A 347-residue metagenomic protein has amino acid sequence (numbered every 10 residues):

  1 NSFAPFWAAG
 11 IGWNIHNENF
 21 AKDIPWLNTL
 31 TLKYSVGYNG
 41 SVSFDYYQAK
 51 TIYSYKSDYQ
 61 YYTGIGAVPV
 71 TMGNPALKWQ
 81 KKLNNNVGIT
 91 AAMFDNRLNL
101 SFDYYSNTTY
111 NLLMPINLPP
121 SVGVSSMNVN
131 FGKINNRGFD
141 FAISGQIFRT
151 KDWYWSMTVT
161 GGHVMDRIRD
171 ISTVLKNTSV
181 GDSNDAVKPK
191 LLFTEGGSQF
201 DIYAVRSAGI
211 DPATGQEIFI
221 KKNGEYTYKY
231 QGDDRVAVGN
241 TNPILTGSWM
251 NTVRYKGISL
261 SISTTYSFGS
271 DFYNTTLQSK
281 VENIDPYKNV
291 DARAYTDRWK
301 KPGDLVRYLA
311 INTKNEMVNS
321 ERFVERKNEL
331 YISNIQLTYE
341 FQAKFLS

Functional and structural regions predicted by a protein language model:
N1, I15-N17, V36-V42, Y104-Y110 (+6 more regions): Transmembrane beta-strands of outer-membrane beta-barrel pores
S2, D23, Y38, V42-I52 (+4 more regions): Outer-membrane beta-barrel and related beta-rich outer-membrane complex signature in Gram-negative bacteria
A9-I15, V87-A91, F102, F141-G145 (+3 more regions): Residues on the lipid-exposed face of transmembrane beta-strands in outer-membrane beta-barrel proteins
H16-L30, F94-R97, F148-W155, I168-T173 (+3 more regions): Short loop/turn motifs that connect adjacent beta-strands in outer-membrane beta-barrel proteins
K22-K81, N99, D103-I134: Solvent-exposed loop/turn elements at secondary-structure boundaries
N28-Y34, L98-L100, W155-M157, W249 (+2 more regions): Transmembrane beta-strands of outer-membrane beta-barrel proteins
V129, Q146-T241: Conserved small-residue
S267-S347: Extracytoplasmic gating/loop element in the C-terminal half of outer-membrane beta-barrel translocons and assembly
